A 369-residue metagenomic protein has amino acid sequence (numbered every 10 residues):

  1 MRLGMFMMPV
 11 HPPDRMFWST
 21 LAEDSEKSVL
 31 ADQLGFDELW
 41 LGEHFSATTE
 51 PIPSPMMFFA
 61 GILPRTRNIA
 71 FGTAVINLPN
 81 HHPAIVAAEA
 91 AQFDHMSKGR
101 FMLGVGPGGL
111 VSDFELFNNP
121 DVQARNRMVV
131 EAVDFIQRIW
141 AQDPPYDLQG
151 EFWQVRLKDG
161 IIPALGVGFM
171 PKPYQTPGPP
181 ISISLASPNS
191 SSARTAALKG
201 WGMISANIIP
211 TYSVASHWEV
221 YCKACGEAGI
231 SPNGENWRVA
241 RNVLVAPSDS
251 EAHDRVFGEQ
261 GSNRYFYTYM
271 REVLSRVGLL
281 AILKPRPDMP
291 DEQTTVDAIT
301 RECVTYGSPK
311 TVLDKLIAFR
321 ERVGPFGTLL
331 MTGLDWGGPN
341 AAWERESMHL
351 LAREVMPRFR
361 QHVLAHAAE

Functional and structural regions predicted by a protein language model:
M1-F71, P177-P179, A368-E369: N-terminal beta1-alpha1-beta2 module of alpha/beta enzyme domains
M1-M16, G109-L110, I162-G178, I282-R301 (+1 more regions): N-terminal small/glycine-rich loop or linker at the start of catalytic domains across soluble metabolic enzymes
L3, G35, E43, I62 (+10 more regions): Conserved, mostly hydrophobic/aromatic
L3-M7, L39-L41, F71-A74, F101-V105 (+4 more regions): Hydrophobic faces of well-ordered beta-strands that scaffold small-molecule active sites in alpha/beta enzyme cores
M7-A22, I76-A84, P177-P188, A246 (+1 more regions): Active-site mouth loops of central-metabolism enzymes
D32, F59-N68, A90, D94-F101 (+3 more regions): Acidic (Asp/Glu)-rich catalytic clusters
E38-I62, N77, G109, I208-T211 (+1 more regions): Glycine-rich, proline-tolerant flexible connector loops at the mouths of alpha/beta enzymes
H82-K199, A215-E219, E227-A228: Internal, glycine-rich beta/alpha segment that forms the wall or movable "lid" of small-molecule/cofactor binding
